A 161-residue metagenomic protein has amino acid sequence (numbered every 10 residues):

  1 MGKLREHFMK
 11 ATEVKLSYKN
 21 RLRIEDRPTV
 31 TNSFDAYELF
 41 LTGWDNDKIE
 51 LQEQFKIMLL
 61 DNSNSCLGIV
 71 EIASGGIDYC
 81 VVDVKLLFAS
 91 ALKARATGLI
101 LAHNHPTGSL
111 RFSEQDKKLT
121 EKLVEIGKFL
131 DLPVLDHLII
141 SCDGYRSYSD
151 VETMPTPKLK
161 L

Functional and structural regions predicted by a protein language model:
M1-L22, D61-S63, I77-L161: Active-site-proximal loop/helix of nucleotide/amide-processing enzymes and allied scaffolds
D26-L86, S90: Glycine-rich, small/polar surface segments that engage phosphate groups of diverse ligands
